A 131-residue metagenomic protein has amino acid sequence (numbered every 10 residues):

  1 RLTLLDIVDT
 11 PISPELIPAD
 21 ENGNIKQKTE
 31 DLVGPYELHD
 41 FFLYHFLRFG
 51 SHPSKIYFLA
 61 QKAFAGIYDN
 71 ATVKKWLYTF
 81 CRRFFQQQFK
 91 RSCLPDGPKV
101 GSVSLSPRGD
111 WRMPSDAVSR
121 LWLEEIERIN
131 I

Functional and structural regions predicted by a protein language model:
R1-I131: ATP/NTP-dependent adenylation/nucleotidyl-transfer catalytic domains that generate, transfer, or process NMP-activated
